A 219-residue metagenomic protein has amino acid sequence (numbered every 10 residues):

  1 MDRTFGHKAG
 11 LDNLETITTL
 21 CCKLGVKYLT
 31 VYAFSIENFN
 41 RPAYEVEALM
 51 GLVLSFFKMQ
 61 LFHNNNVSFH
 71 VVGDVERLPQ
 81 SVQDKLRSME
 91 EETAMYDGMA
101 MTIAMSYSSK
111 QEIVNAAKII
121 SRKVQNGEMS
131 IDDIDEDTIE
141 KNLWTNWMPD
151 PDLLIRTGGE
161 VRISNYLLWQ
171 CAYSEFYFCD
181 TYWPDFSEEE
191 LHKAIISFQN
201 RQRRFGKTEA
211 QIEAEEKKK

Functional and structural regions predicted by a protein language model:
M1-K219: Flexible, compositionally biased loop and terminal segments
